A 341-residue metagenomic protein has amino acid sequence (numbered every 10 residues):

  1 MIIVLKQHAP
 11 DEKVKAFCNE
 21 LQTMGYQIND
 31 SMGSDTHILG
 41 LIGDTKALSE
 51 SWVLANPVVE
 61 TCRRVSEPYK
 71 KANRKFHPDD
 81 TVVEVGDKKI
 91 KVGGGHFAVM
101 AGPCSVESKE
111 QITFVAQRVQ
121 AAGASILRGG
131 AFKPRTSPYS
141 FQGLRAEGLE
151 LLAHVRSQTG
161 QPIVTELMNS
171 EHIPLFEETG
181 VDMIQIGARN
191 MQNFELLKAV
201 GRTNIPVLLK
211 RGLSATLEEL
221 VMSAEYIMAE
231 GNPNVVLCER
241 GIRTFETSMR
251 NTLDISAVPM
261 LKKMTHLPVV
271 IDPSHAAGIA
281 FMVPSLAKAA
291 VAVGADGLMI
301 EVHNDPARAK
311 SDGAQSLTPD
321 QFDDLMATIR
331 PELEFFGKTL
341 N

Functional and structural regions predicted by a protein language model:
H8, F97-F114, P138-Q142, P162-L167 (+3 more regions): Active-site mouth loops of central-metabolism enzymes
E67-M100, F336-N341: N-terminal amphipathic alpha-helix/helix-capping segment at the start of soluble metabolic enzymes
F97-P103, S125-G129, I163-T165, D182-I186 (+4 more regions): Hydrophobic faces of well-ordered beta-strands that scaffold small-molecule active sites in alpha/beta enzyme cores
G123, L175-I184, G201-V207, M228-N234 (+2 more regions): Glycine-enriched alpha-helix->loop->beta-strand junction motifs that scaffold or abut catalytic
R128-A146, N304-S316: Glycine-rich, proline-tolerant flexible connector loops at the mouths of alpha/beta enzymes
A131-R135, R189-S256: Conserved anion-binding
P134-I184, N193-L196: N-terminal active-site wall of soluble small-molecule enzyme domains
F141-T165, A199-P206, I255-V269, Q315-K338: Alpha-helix-loop-beta-strand connector modules within alpha/beta enzyme cores
